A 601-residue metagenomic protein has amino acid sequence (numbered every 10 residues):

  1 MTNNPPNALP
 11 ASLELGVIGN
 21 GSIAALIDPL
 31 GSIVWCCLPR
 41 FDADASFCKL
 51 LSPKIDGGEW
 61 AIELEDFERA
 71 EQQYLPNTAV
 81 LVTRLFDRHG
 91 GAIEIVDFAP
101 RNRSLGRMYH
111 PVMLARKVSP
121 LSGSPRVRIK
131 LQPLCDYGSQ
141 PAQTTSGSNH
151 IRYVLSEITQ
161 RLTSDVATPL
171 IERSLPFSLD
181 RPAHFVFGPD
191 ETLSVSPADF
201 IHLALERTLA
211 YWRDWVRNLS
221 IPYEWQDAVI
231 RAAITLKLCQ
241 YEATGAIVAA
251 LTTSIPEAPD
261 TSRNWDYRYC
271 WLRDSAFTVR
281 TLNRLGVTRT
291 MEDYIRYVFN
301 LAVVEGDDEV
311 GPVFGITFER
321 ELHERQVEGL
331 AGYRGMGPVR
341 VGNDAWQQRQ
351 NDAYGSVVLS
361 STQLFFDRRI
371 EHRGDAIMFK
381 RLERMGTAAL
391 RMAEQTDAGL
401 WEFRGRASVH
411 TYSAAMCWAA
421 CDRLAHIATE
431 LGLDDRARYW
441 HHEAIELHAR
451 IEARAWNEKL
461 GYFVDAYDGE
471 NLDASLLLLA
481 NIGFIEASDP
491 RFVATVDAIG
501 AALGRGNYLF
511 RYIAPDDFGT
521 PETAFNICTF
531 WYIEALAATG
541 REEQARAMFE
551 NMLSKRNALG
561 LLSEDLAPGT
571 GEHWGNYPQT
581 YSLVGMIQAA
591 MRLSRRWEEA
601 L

Functional and structural regions predicted by a protein language model:
M1-L601: Acidic, mature catalytic/reactive cores of soluble proteins
